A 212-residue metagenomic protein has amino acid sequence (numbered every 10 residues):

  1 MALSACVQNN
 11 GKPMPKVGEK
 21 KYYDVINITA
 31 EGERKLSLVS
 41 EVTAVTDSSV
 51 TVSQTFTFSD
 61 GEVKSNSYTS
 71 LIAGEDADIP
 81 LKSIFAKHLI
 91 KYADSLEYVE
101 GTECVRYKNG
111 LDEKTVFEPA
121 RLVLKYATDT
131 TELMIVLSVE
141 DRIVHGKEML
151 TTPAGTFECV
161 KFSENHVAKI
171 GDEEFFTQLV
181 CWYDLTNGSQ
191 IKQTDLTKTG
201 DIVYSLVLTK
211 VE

Functional and structural regions predicted by a protein language model:
M1-S4: Sec-dependent bacterial lipoprotein signal peptides
C6-L71, L124-E212: Acidic, serine/threonine-rich low-complexity disordered tracts
Q8-N10, E75, K114: Residue-level detector of alpha-helical hydrophobic segments embedded in or interacting with membranes
G11-P13, D78, F117: Selective for proline/serine-rich intrinsically disordered segments in cytosolic/nuclear regulatory regions
V50-T51, D76-D78, L96-E97, C104-V105 (+1 more regions): Hydrophobic residues embedded in beta-strands of well-ordered beta-sheets
K64-L96: Intrinsically disordered, low-complexity, charged/polar segments
F85-P153: Secreted/surface-exposed cysteine- and glycine-rich disulfide frameworks
